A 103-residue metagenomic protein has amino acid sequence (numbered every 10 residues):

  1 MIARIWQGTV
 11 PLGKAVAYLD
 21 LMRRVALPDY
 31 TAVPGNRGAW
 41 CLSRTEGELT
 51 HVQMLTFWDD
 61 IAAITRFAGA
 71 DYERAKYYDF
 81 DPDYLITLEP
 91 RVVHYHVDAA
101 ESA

Functional and structural regions predicted by a protein language model:
I2, W40-T50, K76-A103: Glycine-rich beta-strand-turn "strand-cap" elements at beta-sheet edges
I2-T9, W40-A70: Short, well-ordered beta-strand segments in beta-rich or mixed alpha/beta enzyme and ligand-binding folds
T9-M22: Short, surface-exposed ligand-recognition loops at beta-strand->loop->(often short) alpha-helix junctions that present
L12-K14, D60-A62, D98-E101: Residues that cap or initiate secondary-structure elements
A15-A17, L27-P28, L42-T45: Intrinsically disordered, low-complexity segments enriched in polar/charged residues with Gly/Pro, especially when
V16-Y18, L49, I64-R66, S102-A103: Short acidic, gly/pro-rich beta-turn/loop elements at beta-sheet edges and active-site/ligand-binding grooves
R24-N36, F57-V93: An amphipathic, aromatic/His-enriched active-site/gating alpha helix that lines ligand/cofactor pockets
